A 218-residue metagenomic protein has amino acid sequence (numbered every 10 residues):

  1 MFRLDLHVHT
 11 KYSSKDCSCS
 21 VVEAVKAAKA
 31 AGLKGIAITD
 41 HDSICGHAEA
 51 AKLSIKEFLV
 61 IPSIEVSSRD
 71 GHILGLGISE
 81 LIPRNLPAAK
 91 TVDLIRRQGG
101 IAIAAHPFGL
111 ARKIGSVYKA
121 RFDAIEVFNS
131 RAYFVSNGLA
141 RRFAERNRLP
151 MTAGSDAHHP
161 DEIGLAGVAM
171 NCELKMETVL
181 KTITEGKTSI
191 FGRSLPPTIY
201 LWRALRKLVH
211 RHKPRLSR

Functional and structural regions predicted by a protein language model:
M1-T10, S14-K15, S20-K26, L33 (+4 more regions): Charged catalytic cores and adjacent phosphate/nucleic-acid-binding surfaces used for phosphate/nucleic-acid chemistry
G32-I36, G100: Short active-site oxyanion
A37-D40, I103-A104, E126: Conserved beta-strand positions in the central sheet of alpha/beta enzyme cores
K56, R97-G99: Short coil/turn connectors at secondary-structure junctions
G77, I82-I95: Structured beta-strand-rich core segments of catalytic domains in phosphoester-bond hydrolases
G99-A102, P107-F108: A mid-sequence interfacial segment
